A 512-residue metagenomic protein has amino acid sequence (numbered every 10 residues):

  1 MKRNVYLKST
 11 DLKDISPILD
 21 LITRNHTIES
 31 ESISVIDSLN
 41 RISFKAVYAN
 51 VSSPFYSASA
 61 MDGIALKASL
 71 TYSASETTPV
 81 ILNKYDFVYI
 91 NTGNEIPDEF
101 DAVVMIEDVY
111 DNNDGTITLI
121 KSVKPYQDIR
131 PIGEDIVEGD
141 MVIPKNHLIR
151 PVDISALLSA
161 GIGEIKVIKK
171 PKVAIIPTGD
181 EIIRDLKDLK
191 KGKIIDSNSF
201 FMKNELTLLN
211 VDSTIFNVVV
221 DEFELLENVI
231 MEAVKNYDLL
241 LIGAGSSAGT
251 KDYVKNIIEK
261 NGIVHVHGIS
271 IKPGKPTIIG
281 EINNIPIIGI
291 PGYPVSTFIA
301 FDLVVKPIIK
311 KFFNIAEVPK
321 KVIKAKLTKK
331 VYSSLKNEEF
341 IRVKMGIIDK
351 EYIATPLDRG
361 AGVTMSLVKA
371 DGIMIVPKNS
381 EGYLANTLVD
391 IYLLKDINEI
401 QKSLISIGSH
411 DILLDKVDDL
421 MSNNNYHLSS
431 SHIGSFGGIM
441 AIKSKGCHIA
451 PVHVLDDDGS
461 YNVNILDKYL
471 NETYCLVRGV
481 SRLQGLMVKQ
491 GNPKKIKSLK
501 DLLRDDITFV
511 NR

Functional and structural regions predicted by a protein language model:
K2-G163, K324-K326, V376-K378, L388: Phosphate-interaction motifs
K13-S16, E31-I36, N40-R41, K45 (+3 more regions): Flexible glycine/proline-rich
S57-S59, Y72-S75, E95-D98, Y110-N112 (+15 more regions): Solvent-exposed alpha-helices and their adjacent loops that cap or buttress functional pockets in soluble metabolic
N94, D180-E181, G245-T250, G292 (+1 more regions): Short glycine-rich anion-binding loops that position phosphate/pyrophosphate groups of nucleotides and phosphorylated
P131-I242, K402-H427: Phosphate-binding glycine-rich loops and their immediate beta-loop-alpha structural context
G249-N261: Short Gly/Thr/Asp-enriched flexible loops that form oxyanion-binding sites at enzyme active sites
Q401-H410, L499-R512: Short loop->beta-strand "edge-of-pocket" segments that line small-molecule binding or catalytic clefts across diverse
S422-L503: N-terminal segment of the mature folded domain
